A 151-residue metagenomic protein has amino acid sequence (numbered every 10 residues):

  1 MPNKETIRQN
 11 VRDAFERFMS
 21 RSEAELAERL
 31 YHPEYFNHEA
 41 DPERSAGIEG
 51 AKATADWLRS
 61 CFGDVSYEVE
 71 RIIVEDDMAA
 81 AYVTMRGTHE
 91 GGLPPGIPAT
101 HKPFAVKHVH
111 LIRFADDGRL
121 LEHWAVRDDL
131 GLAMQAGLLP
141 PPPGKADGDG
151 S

Functional and structural regions predicted by a protein language model:
M1-S151: C-terminal and inter-domain tail/linker signature
